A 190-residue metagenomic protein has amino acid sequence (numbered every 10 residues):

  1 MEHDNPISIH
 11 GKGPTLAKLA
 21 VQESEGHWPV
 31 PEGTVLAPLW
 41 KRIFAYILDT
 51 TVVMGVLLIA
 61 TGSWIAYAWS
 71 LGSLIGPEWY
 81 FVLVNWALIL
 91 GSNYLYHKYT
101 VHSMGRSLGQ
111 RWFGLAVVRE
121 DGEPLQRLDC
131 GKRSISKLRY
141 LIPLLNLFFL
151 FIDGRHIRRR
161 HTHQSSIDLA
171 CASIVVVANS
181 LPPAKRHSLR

Functional and structural regions predicted by a protein language model:
E2-R190: Membrane-interfacial and juxtamembrane segments of integral membrane proteins
